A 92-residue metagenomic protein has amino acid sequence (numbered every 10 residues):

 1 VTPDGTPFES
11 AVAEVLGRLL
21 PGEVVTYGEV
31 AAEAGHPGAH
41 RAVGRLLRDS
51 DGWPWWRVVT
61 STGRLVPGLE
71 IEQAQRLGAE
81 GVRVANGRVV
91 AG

Functional and structural regions predicted by a protein language model:
V1-G92: Nucleic acid-binding interface residues in structured DNA/RNA-binding domains, emphasizing the DNA-engaging scaffolds
